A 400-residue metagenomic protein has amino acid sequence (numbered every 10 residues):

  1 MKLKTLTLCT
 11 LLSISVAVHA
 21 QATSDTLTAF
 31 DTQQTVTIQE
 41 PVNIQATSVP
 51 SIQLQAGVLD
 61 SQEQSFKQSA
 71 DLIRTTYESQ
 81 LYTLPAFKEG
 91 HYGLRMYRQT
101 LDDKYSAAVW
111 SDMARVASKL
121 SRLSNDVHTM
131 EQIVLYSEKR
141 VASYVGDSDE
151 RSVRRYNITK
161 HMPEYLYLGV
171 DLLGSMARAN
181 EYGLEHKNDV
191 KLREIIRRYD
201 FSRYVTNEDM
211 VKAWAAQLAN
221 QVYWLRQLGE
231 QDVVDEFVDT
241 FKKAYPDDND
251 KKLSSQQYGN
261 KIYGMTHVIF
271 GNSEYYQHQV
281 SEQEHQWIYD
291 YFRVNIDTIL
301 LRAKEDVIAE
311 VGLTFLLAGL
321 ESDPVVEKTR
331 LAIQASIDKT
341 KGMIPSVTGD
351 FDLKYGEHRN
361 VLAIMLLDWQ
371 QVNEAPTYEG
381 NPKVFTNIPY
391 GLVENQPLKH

Functional and structural regions predicted by a protein language model:
M1-A20: Gram-negative bacterial Sec-dependent N-terminal signal peptides
L8-T10, T266, V361: Active-site-proximal helix/loop capping residues that flank conserved catalytic or ligand/cofactor
A22-V153, E164-G183, K187-S202, E321-H400: Terminal, non-catalytic domain-edge segments
E150-I308, F315-G319, E327-R330, Q334: Eukaryote-skewed repeat-based solenoidal scaffolds used as protein-protein interaction platforms, primarily
